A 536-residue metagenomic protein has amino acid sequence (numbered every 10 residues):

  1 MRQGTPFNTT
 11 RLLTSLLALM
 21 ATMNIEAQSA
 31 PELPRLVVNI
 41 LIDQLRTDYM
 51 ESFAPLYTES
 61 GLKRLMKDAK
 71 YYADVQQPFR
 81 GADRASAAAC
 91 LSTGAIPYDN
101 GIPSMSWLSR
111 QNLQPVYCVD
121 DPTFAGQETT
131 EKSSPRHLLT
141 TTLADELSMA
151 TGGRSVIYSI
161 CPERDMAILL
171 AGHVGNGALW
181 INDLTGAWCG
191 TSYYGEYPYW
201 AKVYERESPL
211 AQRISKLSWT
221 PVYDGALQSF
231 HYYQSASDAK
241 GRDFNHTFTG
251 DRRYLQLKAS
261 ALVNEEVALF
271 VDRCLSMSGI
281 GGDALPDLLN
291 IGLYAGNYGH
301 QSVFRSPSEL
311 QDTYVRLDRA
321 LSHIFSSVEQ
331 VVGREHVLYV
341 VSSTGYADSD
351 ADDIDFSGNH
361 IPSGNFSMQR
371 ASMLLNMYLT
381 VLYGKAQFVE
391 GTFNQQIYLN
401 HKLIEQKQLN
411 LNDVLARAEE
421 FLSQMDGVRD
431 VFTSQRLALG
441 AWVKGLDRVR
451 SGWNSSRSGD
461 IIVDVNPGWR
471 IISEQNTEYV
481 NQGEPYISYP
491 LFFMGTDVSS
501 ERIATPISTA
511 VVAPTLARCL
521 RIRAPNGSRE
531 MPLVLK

Functional and structural regions predicted by a protein language model:
R2-L13: Bacterial N-terminal signal peptides that target proteins for export
P34-R46, L65, L91, L147 (+7 more regions): Beta-strand elements within well-structured catalytic alpha/beta cores of enzymes that handle phosphate/sulfate esters
M50-D99, V156-I160: Short, structured active-site-proximal loop/turn typified by the sulfatase FGly-forming signature C/S-X-P-X-R
K63, T140-M149, N394-V431, T496-D497 (+1 more regions): Non-catalytic, well-ordered alpha-helical segments in soluble enzyme domains
A73, D83, N100, M105-T130 (+7 more regions): Secreted, luminal/periplasmic, and some membrane-associated catalytic domains that remodel anionic oxygen-ester
I96, G101-L285, Y294-Q301, D426: His/Asp/Glu-rich, glycine-adjacent segments that coordinate divalent cations and/or stabilize oxyanion chemistry on
M368-L409, E478-L520, L535-K536: Substrate-binding rim/cap in mid-to-C-terminal beta-strand-loop elements of soluble/periplasmic
